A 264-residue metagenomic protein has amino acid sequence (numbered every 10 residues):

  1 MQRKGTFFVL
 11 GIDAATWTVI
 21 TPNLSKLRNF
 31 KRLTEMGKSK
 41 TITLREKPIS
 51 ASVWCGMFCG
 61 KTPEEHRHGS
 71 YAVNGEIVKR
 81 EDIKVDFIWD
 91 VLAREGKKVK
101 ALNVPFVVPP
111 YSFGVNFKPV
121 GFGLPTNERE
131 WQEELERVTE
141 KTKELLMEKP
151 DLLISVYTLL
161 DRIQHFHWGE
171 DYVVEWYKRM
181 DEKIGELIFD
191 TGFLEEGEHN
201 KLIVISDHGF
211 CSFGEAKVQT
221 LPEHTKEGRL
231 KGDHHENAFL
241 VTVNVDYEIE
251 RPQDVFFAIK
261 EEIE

Functional and structural regions predicted by a protein language model:
M1-E264: Feature captures the catalytic ectodomains and active-site-proximal regions of enzymes that hydrolyze or transfer
